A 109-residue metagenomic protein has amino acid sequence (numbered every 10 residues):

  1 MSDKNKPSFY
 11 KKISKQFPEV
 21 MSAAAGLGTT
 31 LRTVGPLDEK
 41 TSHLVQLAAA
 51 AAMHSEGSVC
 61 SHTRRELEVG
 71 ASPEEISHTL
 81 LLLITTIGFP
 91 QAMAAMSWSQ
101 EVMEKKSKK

Functional and structural regions predicted by a protein language model:
M1-S42, E68, A94-K109: Acidic, glycine/proline-rich low-complexity segments that act as flexible tails and inter-domain linkers
F17, A48-S55, T86-P90: Alpha-helical transition-metal enzyme core signature, strongest for iron centers
A24, L44-A51, T79-I84: Short alpha-helical scaffolding segments that buttress acidic/His motifs in well-ordered protein cores
E39-K40, E74, I87: Aromatic- and histidine-enriched alpha-helix N-cap/loop-to-helix transition segments that scaffold the rims
A52-L81: Mid-chain, well-packed structural core segment of small domains
S77-V102: C-terminal structural segments of small proteins and small subunits
